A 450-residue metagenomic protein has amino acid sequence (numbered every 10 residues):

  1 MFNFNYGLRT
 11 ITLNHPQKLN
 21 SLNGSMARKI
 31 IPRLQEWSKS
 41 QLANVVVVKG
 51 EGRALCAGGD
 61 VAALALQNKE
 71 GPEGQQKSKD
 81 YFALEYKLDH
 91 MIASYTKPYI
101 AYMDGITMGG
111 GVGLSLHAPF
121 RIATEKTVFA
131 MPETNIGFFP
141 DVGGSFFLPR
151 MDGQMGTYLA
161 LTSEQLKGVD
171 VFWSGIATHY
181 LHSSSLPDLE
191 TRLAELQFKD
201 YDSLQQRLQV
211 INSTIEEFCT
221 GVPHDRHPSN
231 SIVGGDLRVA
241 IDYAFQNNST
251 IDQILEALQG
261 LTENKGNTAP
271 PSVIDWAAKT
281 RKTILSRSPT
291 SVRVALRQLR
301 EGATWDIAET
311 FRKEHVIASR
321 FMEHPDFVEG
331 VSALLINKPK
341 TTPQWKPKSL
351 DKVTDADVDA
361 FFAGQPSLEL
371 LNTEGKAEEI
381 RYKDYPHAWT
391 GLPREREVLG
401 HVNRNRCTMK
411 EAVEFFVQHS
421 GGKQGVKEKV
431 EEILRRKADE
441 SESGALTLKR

Functional and structural regions predicted by a protein language model:
M1-K49, G364, D384-P386, P393-R450: Conserved CoA-thioester-binding segment of acyl-CoA-metabolizing enzymes
Y6, I11, K29-P72, M91-Y102 (+1 more regions): A structural preference for short, pocket-lining loop segments at secondary-structure junctions
I31, A62-M103, G144-F146, D359-F362 (+3 more regions): An acidic, glycine-rich surface segment that forms the CoA-thioester-binding/catalytic face of crotonase-fold enzymes
V48, D60, L114-S115, D170-V171 (+2 more regions): Hydrophobic/aromatic residues within transmembrane alpha-helices of multi-pass small-molecule transporters
I92-I136, Y158-G168, H179: Glycine-rich beta-to-alpha active-site loop
F146-Q154: Hydrophobic, secondary-structure "cap" segments at the distal end of domains
Q154-D200: Contiguous mid-protein beta-loop-alpha structural module that forms a pocket-lining wall or clamp of enzyme active
H182-R287, S291: Amphipathic alpha-helical blocks and their helix-capping loop/short-beta junctions
